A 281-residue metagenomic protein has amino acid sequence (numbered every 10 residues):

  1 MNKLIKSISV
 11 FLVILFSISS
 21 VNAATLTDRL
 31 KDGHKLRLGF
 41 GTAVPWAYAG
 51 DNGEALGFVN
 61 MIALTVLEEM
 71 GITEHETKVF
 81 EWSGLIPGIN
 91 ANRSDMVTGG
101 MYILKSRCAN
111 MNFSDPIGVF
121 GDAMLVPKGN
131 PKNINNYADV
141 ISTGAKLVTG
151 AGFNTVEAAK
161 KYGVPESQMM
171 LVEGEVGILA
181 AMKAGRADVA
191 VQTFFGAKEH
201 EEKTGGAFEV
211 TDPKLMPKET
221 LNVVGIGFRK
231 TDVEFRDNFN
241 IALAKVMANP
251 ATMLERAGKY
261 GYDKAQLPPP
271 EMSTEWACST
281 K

Functional and structural regions predicted by a protein language model:
A24-G100, A109: Extracytoplasmic small-molecule ligand-binding "clamshell" domains of the periplasmic binding protein/Venus flytrap
R29, K128-K146: Flexible hinge/capping segments at coil-to-helix
L36-T42, F113-N135, I226-R229: Hydrophobic/proline-rich hinge and linker segments of small-molecule sensing/allosteric domains, predominantly
A49-D51, A63-T73, F153-E173, E201-G206 (+1 more regions): Ligand-binding cleft/hinge of the Venus flytrap
N60-E69, N130, A138, F153 (+1 more regions): Extended ligand-binding regions for polar small-molecule ligands
H75-P87, K132, M169-A184, F195: Short helix-initiation/N-cap motifs at beta->coil->alpha
G84, G100-A109, K160-K161, D188-T220: A ligand-binding cleft/hinge motif common to bilobed small-molecule-binding domains
V119-L125, E202-L243, D263-K281: Periplasmic-binding protein-like
